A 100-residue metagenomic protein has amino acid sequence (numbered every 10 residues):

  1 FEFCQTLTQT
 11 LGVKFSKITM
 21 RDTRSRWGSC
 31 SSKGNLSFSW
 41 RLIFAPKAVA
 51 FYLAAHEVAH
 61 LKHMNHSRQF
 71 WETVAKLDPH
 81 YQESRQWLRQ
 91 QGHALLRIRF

Functional and structural regions predicted by a protein language model:
F1-Y52, L61-F100: Active-site-proximal or metal-binding-adjacent scaffold patches in catalytic folds
E57: Walker B catalytic acidic pair
